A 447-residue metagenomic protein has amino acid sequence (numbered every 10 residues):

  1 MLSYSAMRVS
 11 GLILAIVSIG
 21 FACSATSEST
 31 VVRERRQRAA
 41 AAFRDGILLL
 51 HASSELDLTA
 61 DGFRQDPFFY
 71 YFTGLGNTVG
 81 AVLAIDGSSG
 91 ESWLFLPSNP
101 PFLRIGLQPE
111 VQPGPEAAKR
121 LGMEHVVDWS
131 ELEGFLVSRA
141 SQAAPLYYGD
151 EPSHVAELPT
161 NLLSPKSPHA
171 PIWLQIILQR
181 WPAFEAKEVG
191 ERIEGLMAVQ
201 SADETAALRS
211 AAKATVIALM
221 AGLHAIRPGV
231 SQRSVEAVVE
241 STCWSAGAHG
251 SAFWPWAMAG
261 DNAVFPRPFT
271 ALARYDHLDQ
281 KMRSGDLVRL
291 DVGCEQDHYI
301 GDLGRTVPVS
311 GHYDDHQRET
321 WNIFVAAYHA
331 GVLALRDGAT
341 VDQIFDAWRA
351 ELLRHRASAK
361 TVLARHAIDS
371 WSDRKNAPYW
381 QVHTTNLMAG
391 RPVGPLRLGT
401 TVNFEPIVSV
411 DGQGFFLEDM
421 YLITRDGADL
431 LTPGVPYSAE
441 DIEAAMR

Functional and structural regions predicted by a protein language model:
M1-G11: Bacterial N-terminal signal peptides that target proteins for export
M7, C23-R447: Active-site neighborhoods and metal-handling regions in enzymes and metal-associated proteins
S10-G20: Bacterial N-terminal signal peptides
